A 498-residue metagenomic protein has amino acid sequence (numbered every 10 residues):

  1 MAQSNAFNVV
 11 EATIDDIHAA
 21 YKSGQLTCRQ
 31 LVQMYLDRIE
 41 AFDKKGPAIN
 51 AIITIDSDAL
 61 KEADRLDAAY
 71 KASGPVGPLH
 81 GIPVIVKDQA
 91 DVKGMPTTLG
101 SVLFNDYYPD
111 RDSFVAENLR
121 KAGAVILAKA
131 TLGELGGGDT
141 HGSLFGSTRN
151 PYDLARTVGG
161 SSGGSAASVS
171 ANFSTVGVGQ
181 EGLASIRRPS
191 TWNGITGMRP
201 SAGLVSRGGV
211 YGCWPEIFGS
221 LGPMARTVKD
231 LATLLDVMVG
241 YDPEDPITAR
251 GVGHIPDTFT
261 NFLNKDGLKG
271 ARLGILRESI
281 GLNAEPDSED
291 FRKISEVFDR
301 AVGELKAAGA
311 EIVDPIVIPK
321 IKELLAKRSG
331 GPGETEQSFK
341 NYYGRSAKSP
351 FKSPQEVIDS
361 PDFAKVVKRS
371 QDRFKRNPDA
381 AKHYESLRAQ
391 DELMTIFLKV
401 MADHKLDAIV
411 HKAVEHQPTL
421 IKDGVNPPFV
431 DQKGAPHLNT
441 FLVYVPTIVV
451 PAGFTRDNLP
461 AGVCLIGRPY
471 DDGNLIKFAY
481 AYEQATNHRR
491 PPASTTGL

Functional and structural regions predicted by a protein language model:
A2, V10, A90, P96 (+2 more regions): Gly/Ser-rich, acidic/histidine-flanked active-site/gating loops
A2-T98, V102-N105, L135-G137, I247-G251 (+4 more regions): Short, well-ordered alpha-helical
A19-S23, L36-A48, L60, D64-K71 (+8 more regions): Sec-exported extracytoplasmic/periplasmic mature domains
G24, G81, K121, L127 (+7 more regions): Glycine-rich, small-residue loops and helix-cap segments that act as flexible hinges at active-site edges
V32, L36, D64, T258-N261 (+3 more regions): Acyltransferase
H80-L99, N264-N283, P332-L398, V449-L459: Short helix-loop capping/hinge segments that flank enzyme active sites or metal/cofactor-binding pockets
Y107-Y241, L442-C464: Short glycine/serine-rich loop segments
R199-E296, T486-L498: A short helix-breaking turn/cap at a secondary-structure junction
